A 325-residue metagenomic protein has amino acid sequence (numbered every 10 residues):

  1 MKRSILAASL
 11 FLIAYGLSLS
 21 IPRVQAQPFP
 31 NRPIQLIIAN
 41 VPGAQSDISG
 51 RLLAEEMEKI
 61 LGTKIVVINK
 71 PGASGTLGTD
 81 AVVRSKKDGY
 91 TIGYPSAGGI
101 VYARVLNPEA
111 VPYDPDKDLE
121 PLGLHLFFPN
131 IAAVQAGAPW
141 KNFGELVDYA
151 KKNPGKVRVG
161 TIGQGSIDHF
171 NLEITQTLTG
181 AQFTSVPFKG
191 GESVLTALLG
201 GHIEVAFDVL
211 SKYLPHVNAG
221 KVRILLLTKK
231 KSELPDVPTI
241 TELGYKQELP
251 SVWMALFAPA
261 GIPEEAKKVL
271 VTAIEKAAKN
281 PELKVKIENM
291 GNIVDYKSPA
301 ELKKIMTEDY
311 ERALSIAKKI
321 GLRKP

Functional and structural regions predicted by a protein language model:
M1-S4: Positively charged n-region of N-terminal signal peptides that target proteins for export
I13-R23: C-terminal segment of classical bacterial N-terminal signal peptides
A26-D118, K156, Q164, T177-V209 (+3 more regions): N-terminal (or domain-start) structured segment
M57, A81-Y90, V105-S193, I240 (+1 more regions): Hinge/capping helix and adjacent helix->loop/strand transition within the periplasmic-binding protein
F127, K212-K279, E308-E311: C-terminal lobe and pocket-closing loops of periplasmic/extracytoplasmic Venus-flytrap solute-binding proteins
K268, K284-K304: Mature extracytoplasmic/periplasmic domains
S298-K324: Extracellular/periplasmic bilobal clamshell ligand-binding domains
